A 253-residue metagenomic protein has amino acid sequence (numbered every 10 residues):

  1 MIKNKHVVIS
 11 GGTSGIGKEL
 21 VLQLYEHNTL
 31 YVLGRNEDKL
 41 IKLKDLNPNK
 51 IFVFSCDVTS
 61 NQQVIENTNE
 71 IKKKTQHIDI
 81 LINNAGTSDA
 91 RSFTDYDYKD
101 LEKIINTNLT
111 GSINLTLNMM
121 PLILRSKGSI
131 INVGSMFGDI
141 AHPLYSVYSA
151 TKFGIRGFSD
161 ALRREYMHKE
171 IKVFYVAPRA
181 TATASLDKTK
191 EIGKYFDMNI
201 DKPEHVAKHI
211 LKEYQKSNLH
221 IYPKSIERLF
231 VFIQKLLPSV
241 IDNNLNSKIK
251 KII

Functional and structural regions predicted by a protein language model:
T13-S14: Conserved glycine-rich cofactor-binding loop
H27-K42: Conserved glycine-rich Rossmann-like NAD(P)H-binding loop of the short-chain dehydrogenase/reductase
N84-D89: Conserved NAD(P)H cofactor-binding loop of Rossmann-fold oxidoreductase domains
S92-F93, D97-I105: Substrate-binding pocket helix/loop in short-chain dehydrogenase/reductase
T116, T151: Active-site helix of classical SDR
S135: Residue(s) in the substrate-gating loop at a strand-loop-helix junction that position the organic substrate next
Y175, G193-F230: C-terminal helical subdomain
